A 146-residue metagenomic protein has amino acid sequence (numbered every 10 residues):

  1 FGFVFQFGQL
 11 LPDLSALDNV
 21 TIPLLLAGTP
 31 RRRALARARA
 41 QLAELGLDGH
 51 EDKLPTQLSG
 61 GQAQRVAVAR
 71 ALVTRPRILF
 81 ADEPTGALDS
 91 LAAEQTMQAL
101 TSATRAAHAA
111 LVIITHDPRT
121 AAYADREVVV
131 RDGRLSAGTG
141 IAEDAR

Functional and structural regions predicted by a protein language model:
L14-I22: Short coil-to-helix segment of the ABC ATPase nucleotide-binding domain corresponding to the Q-loop/switch region
L17, E51-D52: Signature (C-motif/LSGGQ) region and adjacent switch/coupling loops of ABC-type ATPase nucleotide-binding domains
L25, R32-G49: Conserved ABC ATPase "signature" region
L47, E51, V66, A71-L72: ABC ATPase C-loop
K53-T56, V73-T74, A107: Conserved signature/switch motifs of ABC ATPase nucleotide-binding domains
L54-Q64: Conserved ABC ATPase signature
L79-D82: Catalytic Walker B motif of ABC-type/P-loop ATPase nucleotide-binding domains
S90-A92: Helix N-cap at the start of a conserved alpha-helix in ABC-type nucleotide-binding domains
